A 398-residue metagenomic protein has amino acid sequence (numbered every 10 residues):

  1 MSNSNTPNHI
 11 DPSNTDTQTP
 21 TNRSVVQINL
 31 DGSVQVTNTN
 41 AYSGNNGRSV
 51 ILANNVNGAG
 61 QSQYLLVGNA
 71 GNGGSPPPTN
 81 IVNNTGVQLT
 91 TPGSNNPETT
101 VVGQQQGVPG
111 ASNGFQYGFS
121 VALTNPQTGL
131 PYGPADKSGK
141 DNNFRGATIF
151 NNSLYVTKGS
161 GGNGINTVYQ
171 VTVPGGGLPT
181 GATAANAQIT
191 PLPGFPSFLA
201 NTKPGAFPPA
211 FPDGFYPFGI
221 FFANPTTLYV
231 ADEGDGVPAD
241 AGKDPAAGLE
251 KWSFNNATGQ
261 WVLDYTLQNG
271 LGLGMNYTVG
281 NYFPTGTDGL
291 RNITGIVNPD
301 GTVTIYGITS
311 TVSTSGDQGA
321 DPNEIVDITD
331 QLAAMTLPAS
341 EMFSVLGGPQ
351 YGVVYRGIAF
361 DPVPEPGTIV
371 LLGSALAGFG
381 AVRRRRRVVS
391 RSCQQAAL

Functional and structural regions predicted by a protein language model:
M1-P362: Beta-propeller fold recognition
V25, D330, A375, R391-Q394: Compositionally biased regions
I189, P366, Q395-A396: Intrinsic disorder/low-complexity segments enriched in polar/small residues
E365-R383: A short, hydrophobic C-terminal helix/tail in secreted or cell-surface proteins
G380-L398: C-terminal membrane-anchoring or membrane-association module
